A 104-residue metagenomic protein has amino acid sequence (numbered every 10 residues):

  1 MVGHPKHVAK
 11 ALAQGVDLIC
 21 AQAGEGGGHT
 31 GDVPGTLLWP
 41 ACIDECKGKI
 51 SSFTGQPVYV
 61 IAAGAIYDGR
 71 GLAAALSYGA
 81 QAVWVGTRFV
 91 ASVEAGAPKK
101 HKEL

Functional and structural regions predicted by a protein language model:
M1-I61, D68-T87: Alpha/beta enzyme core
G35, I43, R88-L104: C-terminal helical cap(s) of enzyme catalytic domains, especially alpha/beta-barrels
